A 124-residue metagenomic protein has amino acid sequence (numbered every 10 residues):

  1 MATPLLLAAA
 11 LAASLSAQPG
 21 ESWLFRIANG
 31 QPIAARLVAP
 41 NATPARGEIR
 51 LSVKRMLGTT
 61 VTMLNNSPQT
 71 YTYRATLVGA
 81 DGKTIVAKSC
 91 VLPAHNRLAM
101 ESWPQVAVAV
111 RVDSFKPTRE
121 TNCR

Functional and structural regions predicted by a protein language model:
A2-A12: Sec-dependent N-terminal signal peptides
A12-K54: N-terminal secretory signal peptides
L15-E21, I27, G79-S114: Intrinsically disordered, low-complexity Pro/Gly/Ser/Thr-rich segments with frequent PxxP/GP/PP motifs and embedded
L57-V61: Structural beta-strand segments of beta-rich domains
T62-Q69: Asparagine-centered strand-capping/turn motif at beta-strand->loop junctions
Y71-T76: Short, hydrophobic/aromatic beta-strand segments
V110-R124: Short, low-complexity, Pro/Ser/Thr/Gly-rich segments in the mature regions of secreted, periplasmic
